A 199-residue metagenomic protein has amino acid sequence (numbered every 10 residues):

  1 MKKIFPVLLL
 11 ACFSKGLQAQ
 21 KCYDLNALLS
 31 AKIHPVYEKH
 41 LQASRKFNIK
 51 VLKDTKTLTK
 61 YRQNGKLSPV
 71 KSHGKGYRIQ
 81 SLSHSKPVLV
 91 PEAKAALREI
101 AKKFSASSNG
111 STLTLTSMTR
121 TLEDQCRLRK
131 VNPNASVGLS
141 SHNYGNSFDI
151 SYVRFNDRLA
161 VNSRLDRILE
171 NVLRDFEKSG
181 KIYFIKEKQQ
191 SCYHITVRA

Functional and structural regions predicted by a protein language model:
I4-F13: Sec-dependent N-terminal signal peptides
A19-L97, A106, L173, K188 (+1 more regions): Extracytoplasmic cell-surface/polysaccharide-interacting catalytic and binding patches
I79-P91, T112-T116, Y152-S163, T196-R198: Second-shell loop/turn segments in exported
A95-R98, K102, C126, R167: Solvent-exposed, polar/charged alpha-helical surfaces in well-ordered, non-transmembrane soluble domains, broadly
E99-G110, V131, A135, N171-S179: Structured segments of extracytoplasmic/periplasmic soluble domains in secreted or envelope-associated proteins
T112-R127: Acidic helix-start/capping segments at beta-turn-to-alpha-helix junctions
Q125-L139: Active-site-adjacent loop/helix surface patches within enzyme catalytic domains that shape the substrate-binding cleft
A135-A199: Catalytic cores and adjacent binding grooves of peptidoglycan-active enzymes
